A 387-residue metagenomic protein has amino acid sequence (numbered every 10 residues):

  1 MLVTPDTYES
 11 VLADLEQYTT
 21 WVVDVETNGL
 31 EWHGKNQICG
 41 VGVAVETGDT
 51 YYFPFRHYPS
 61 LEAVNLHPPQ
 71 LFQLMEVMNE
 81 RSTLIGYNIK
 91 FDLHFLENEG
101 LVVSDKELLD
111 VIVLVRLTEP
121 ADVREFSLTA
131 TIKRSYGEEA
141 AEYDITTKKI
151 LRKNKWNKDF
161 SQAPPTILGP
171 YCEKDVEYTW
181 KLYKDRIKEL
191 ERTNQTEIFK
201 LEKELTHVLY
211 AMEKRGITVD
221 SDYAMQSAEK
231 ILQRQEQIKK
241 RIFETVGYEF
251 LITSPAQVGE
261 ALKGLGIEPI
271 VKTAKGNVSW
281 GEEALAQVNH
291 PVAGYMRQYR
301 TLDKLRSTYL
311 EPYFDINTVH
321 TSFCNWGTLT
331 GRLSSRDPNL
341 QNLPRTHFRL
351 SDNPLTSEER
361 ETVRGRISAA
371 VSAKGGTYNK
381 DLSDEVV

Functional and structural regions predicted by a protein language model:
M1-Y58, T131-V387: Conserved "right-hand" nucleotidyltransferase catalytic core of DNA-directed polymerases
Y18, R81-S82, D105-K106: Short, well-ordered alpha-helix to beta-strand connector turns
V22, S82-D92: Acidic beta-strand-to-loop metal/phosphate-binding motif
T27-G29, F91, V113: Short, glycine/acidic-enriched loop or turn micro-motifs at the edges of active sites
E46-L84, I217: Nucleic-acid-processing active sites and adjacent nucleic-acid-binding tracks, predominantly divalent metal-dependent
D92-N98, E260-A261: Phosphate- and divalent-cation-binding pockets in alpha/beta enzyme and binding domains that engage nucleotide-derived
V102-P120, L128-A130: Conserved beta-strand -> loop -> alpha-helix junction used to position metal-binding or nucleic-acid-contacting
